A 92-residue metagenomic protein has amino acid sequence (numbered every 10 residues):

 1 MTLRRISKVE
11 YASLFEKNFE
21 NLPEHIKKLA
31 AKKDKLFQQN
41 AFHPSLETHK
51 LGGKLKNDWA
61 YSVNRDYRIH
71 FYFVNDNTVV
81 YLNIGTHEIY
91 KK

Functional and structural regions predicted by a protein language model:
M1-V9, S13-K17, N21, K27-K28 (+2 more regions): Enriched for short, Lys/Arg-rich terminal
V9, A31, F42-S45: Non-catalytic, surface-exposed connector residues within folded enzymatic/regulatory domains
N18, K33, K54: Residues that form generic nucleotide/phosphate-binding pockets
K27, A31-K35: Short, well-structured alpha-helical segments
K33, E47, N57, R65-Y67 (+1 more regions): A generic structural signal for short beta-strands and their flanking turns/coil linkers
L36-Y61: A short, surface-exposed loop/turn module that caps and links secondary-structure elements
